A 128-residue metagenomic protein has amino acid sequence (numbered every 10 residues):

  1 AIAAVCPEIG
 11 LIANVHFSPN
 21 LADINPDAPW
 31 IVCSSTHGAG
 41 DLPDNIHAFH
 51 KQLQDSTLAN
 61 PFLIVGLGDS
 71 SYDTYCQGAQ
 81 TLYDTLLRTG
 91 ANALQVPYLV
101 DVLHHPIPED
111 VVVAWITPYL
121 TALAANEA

Functional and structural regions predicted by a protein language model:
I2-H16, L21-A128: FMN-binding flavodoxin-like domain, especially the glycine-rich phosphate-binding loop
